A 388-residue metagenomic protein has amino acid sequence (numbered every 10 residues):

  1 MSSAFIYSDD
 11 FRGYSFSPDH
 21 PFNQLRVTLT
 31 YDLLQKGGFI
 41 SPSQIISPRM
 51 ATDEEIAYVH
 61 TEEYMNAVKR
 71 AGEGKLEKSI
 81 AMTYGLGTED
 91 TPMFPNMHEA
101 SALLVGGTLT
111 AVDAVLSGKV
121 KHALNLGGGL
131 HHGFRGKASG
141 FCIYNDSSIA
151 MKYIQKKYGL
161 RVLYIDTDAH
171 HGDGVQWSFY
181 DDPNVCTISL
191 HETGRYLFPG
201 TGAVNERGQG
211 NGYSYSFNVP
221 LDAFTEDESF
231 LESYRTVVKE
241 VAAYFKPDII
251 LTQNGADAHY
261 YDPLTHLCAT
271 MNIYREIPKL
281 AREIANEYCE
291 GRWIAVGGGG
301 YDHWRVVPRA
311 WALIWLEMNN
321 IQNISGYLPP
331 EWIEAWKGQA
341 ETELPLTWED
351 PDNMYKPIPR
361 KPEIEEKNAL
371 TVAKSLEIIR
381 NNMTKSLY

Functional and structural regions predicted by a protein language model:
M1-Y58: N-terminal low-complexity, Ser/Thr- and acidic-residue-enriched intrinsically disordered segments
S2-I6, R12-S15, K69-Y388: A general "terminal functional-core" signal
R49-E73: Charged, often glycine-rich, active-site loop that binds/positions anionic groups
